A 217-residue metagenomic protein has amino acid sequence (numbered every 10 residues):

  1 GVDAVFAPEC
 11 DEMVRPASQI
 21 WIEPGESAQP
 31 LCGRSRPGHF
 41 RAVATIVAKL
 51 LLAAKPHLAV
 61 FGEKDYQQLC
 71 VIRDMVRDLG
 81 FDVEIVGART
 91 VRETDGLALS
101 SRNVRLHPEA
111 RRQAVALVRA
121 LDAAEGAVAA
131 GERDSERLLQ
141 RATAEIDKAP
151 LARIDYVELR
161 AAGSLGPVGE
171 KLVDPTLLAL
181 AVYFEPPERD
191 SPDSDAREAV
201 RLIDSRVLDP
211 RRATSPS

Functional and structural regions predicted by a protein language model:
G1-R153, E158-L172, P187-S217: Nucleotidyltransferase catalytic core that binds NTPs
